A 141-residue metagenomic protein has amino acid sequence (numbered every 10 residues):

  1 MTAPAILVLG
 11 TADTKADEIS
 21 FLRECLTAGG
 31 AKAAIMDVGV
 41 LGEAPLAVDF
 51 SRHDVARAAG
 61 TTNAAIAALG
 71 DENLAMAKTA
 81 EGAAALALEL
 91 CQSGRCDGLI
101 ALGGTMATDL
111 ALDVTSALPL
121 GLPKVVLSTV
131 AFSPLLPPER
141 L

Functional and structural regions predicted by a protein language model:
T2-G42, G98, T108-A117, G121-S128: N-terminal phosphate-binding or glycine-rich loops at protein starts, especially the Walker A/P-loop of NTPases
E18-F21, P45-V48, P137: Short, glycine/acidic-enriched capping/hinge loops at junctions between secondary-structure elements
D37-V40, A64-A68, V130-F132: Short C-terminal domain-edge/linker segments immediately following a structured domain
L46-R95: Phosphate/nucleotide-donor binding subsite
A75-K78, G82-A84, S93-L102, M106-L141: Active-site histidine-anchored catalytic micro-motif
